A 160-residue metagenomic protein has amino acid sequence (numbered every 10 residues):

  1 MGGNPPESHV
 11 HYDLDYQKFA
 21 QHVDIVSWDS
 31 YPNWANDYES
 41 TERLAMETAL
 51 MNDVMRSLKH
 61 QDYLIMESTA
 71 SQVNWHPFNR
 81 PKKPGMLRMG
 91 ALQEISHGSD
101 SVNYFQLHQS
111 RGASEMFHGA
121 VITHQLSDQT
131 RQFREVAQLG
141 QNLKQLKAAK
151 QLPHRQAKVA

Functional and structural regions predicted by a protein language model:
M1-D29: Active-site neighborhood of glycoside hydrolase catalytic domains
A20-A160: Carbohydrate-binding surfaces of carbohydrate-active enzymes
